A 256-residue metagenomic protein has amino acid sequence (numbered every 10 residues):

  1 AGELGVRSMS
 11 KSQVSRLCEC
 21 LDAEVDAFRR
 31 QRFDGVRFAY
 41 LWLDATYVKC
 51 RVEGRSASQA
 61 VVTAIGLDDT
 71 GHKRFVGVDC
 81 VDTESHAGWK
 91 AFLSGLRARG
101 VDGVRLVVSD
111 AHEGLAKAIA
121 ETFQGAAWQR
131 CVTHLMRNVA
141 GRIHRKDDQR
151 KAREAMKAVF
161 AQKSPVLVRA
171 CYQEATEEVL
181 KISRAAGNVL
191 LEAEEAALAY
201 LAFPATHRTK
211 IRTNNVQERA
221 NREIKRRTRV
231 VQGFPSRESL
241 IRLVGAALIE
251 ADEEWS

Functional and structural regions predicted by a protein language model:
G2-E3, R7, R16-V108, E113 (+4 more regions): RNase H-like nuclease fold core
G5, D22, D26, R97 (+9 more regions): Hydrophobic/aromatic-lined pockets within catalytic cores
Q13, L106-E113, A118-A155: Conserved beta-strand -> loop -> alpha-helix junction used to position metal-binding or nucleic-acid-contacting
S56, V81-S85, V107, C131 (+5 more regions): A generic short alpha-helical patch detector that favors 3-5-residue windows in or near N-terminal regions
A158-S256: Acidic/histidine-rich catalytic cores and adjacent linkers of DNA breakage/strand-transfer/modification proteins
